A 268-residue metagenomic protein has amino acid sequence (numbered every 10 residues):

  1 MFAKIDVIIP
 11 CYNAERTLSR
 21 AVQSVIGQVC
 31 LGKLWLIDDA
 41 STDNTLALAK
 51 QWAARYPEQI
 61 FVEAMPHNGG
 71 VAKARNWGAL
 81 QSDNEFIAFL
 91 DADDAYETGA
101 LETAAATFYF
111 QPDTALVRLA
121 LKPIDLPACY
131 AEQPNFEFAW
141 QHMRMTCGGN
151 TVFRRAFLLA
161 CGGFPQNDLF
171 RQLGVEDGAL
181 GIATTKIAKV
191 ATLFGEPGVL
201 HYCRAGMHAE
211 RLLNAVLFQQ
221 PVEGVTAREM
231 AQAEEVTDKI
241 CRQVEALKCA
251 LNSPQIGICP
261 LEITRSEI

Functional and structural regions predicted by a protein language model:
M1-S24: N-proximal low-complexity "stem/linker" segments adjacent to membrane-targeting elements
Q23-G32: Short, acidic, metal-binding catalytic loop of nucleotide-sugar glycosyltransferases
S24, D38-L48, H67, D91: A conserved acidic beta->alpha catalytic loop
N44, D94-T107: Acidic donor-binding/catalytic loop of UDP-sugar-dependent glycosyltransferases, especially processive GT2
M65-S82: Glycine-rich, basic loop-to-helix element that forms the pyrophosphate-binding segment of sugar-nucleotide handling
I87: Short aromatic/hydrophobic "clamp" motif used to bind/position activated sugar donors
L101-Y130: Conserved donor NDP-sugar-binding/catalytic core segment of glycosyltransferases
F170-L180: Acidic donor-binding loop at a coil-to-helix junction in glycosyltransferase catalytic cores that engages
